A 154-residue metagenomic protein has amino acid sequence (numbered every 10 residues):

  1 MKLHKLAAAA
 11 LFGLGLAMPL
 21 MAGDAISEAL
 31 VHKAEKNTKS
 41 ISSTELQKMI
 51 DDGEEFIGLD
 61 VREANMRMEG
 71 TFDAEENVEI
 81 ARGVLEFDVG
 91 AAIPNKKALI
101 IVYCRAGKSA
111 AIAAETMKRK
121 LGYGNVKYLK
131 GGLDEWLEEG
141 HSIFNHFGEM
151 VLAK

Functional and structural regions predicted by a protein language model:
K2-K5, L20-E55, N65-L99, A110-K154: Rhodanese-like catalytic fold shared by cysteine-dependent sulfurtransferases and DSP/PTP-type phosphatases
A9-P19: Bacterial N-terminal signal peptides
I57-D60: Structural scaffold elements adjacent to functional motifs in cytosolic proteins
Y103-C104: Short, surface-exposed ligand- or partner-binding patches at beta-edge/loop junctions that are enriched in aromatics
G107: Conserved G/P- and acidic residue-centered "switch" motifs that form tight phosphate/ATP-binding loops in soluble
